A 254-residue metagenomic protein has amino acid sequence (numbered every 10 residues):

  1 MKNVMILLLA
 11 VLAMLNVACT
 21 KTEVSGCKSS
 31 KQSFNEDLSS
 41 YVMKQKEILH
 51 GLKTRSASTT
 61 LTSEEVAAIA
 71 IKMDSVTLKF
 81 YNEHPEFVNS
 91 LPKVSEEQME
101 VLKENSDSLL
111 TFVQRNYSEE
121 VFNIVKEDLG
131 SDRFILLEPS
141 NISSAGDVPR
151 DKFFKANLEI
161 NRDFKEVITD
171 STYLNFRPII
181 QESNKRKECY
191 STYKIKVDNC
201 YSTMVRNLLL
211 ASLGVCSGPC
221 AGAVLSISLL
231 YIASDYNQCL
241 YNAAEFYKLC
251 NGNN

Functional and structural regions predicted by a protein language model:
M1-Q32, L213-C216, A221-A223: Bacterial Sec-dependent N-terminal signal peptides
C19-Y190: N-terminal propeptides/leader regions of secreted preproproteins that are proteolytically removed before maturation
I179-N254: Hydrophobic, gly/ala-rich membrane-insertion helices/peptides used by toxins and envelope proteins
